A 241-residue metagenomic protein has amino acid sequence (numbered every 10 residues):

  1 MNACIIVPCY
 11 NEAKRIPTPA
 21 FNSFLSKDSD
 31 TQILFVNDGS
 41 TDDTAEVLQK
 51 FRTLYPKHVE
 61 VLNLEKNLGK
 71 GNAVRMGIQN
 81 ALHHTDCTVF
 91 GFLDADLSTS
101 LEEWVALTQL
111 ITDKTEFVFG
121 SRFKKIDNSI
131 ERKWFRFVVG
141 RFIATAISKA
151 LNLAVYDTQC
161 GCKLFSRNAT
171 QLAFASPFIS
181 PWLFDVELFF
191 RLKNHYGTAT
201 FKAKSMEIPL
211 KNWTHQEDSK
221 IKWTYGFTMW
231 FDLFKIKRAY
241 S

Functional and structural regions predicted by a protein language model:
M1-A3, S176-S241: Hydrophobic helical membrane-anchoring modules
A3, T31, H58-E60, T115: Short, conserved active-site loop motifs that form the nucleotide-linked donor/cofactor pocket
V7, D30-S40, L62-L64: Short beta-strand/loop segment that forms part of the nucleotide-sugar
E12-S26: Short, well-formed alpha-helical segments that are part of the catalytic scaffolds of diverse glycosyltransferases
K14-T18, D42-F51: Acidic helix N-cap motif at the loop->helix transition within catalytic regions of sugar-transfer enzymes
N37-E46, L97: A conserved acidic beta->alpha catalytic loop
L64-A81, V89, L101-W182, Q216-T224: Acceptor/aglycone-binding surface of glycosyltransferases and processive sugar-polymer synthases
D86-S98: Short beta-strand-to-loop acidic/aromatic patch adjacent to the donor-nucleotide binding site
